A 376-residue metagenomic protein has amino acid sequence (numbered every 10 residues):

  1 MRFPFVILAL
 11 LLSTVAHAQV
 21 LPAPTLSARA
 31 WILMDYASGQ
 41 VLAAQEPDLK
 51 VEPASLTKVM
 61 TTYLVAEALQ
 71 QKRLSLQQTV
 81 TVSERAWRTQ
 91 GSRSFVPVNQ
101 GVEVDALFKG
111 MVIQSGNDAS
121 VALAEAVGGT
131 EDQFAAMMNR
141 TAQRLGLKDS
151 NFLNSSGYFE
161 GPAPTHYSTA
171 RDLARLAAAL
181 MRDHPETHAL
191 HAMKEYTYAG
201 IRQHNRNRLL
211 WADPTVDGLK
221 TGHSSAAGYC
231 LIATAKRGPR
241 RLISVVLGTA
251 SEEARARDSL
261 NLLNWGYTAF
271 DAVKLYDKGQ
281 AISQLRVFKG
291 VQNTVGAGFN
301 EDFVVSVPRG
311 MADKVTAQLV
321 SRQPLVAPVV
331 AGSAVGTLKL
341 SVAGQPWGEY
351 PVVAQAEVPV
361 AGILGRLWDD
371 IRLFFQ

Functional and structural regions predicted by a protein language model:
P4, P53, V104, V360 (+1 more regions): Structural motif marking the loop-to-transmembrane transition
P4-T14: Bacterial N-terminal signal peptides
F5, V20-P22, L69, S224 (+2 more regions): Residues embedded in well-ordered secondary-structure elements
T14-V20, V353: Bacterial Sec-dependent signal peptides at the C-terminal "C-region" and cleavage site
A18-R182, Y196: Active-site-adjacent loops and short helices of periplasmic peptidoglycan-processing enzymes
L147-N151, P162-Q376: Domain-terminus/edge residues, biased toward the C-terminal soluble/receptor-binding domains of extracytoplasmic
